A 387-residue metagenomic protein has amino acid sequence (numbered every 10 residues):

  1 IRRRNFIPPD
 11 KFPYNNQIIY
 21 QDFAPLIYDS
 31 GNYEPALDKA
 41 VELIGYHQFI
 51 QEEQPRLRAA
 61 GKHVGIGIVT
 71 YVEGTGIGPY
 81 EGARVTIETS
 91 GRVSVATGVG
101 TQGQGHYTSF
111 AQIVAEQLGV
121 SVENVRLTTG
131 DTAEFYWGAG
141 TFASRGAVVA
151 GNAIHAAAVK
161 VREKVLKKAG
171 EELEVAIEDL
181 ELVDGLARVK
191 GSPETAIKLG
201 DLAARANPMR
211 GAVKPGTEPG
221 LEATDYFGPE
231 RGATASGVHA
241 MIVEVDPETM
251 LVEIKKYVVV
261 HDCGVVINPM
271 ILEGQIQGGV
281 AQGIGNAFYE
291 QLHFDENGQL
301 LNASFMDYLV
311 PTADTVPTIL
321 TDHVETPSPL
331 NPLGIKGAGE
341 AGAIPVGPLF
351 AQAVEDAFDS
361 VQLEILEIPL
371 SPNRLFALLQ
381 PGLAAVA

Functional and structural regions predicted by a protein language model:
R2-P35, E42, H47-A387: Cofactor-binding beta-sheet edge motifs in enzyme active sites
